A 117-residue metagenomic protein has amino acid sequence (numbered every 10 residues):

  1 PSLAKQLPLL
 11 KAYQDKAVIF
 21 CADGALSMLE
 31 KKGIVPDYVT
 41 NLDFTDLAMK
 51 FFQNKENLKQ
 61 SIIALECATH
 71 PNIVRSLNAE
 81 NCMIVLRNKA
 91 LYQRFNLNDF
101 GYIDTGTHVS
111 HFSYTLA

Functional and structural regions predicted by a protein language model:
P1-I19, L26, P36: N-terminal glycine-/serine-/threonine-rich phosphate-binding loop
L10-K11, F20, N54, N98: Generic alpha-helix detector with strongest preference for long hydrophobic helices that associate with membranes
I19-F20, T107: Short alpha-helix boundary/capping motifs
C21-A22, E66: Replace "coordinates the UDP/GDP/TDP-sugar" with "coordinates nucleotide-activated sugar donors
S27-L116: Acidic/Gly/His-enriched mid-domain segments of enzyme catalytic cores or analogous surface patches that mediate
